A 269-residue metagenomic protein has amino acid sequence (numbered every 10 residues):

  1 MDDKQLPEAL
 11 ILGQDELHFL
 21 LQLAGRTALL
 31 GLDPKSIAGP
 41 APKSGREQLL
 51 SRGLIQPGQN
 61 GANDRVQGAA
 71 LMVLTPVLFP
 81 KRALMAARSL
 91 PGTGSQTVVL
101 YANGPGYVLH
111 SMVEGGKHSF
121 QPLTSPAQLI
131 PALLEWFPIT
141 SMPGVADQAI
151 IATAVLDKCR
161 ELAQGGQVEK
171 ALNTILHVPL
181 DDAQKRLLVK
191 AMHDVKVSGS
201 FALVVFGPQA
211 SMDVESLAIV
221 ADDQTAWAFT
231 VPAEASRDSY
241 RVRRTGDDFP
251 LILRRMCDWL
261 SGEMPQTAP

Functional and structural regions predicted by a protein language model:
M1-L74: Short, amphipathic alpha-helical interface elements at domain boundaries that mediate macromolecular binding
M1-Q22, Y101-L133, S239-S261: An N-terminal domain-start capping segment
L23-R26, R52, I139, P143 (+5 more regions): Surface-exposed polar/charged interaction patches
G39, K43, T153-S200: An exposure/low-complexity boundary signal
P42, Q56-Y107, M112-I130: Accessory beta->alpha helical hairpin/"wing" motif in late/C-terminal subdomains of nucleic-acid enzymes
G68-G104, L180-A218: Extended, Lys/Arg-enriched charged tracts that mediate electrostatic binding to polyanionic substrates
L109-H177: Surface-exposed beta-loop interaction hotspot
M192-P269: Extended, charged low-complexity segments that frequently continue into or abut oligomerization scaffolds
